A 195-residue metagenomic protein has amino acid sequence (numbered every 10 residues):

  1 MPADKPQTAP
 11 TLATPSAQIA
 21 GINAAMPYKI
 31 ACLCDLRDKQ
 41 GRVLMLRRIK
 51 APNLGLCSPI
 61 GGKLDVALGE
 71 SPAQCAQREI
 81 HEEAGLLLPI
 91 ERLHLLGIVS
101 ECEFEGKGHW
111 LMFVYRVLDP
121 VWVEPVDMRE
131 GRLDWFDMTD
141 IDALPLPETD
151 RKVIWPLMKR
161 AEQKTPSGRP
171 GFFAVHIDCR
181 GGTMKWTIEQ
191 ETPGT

Functional and structural regions predicted by a protein language model:
M1-L12, T195: Eukaryotic N-terminal low-complexity, Ser/Thr- and Lys/Arg-rich leader segments that predominantly function as
P15-L44, L64: Conserved N-terminal beta-strand and adjoining loop/helix that marks the start of the Nudix/MutT-like hydrolase domain
P27-K29, D38, P52, K107-H109 (+1 more regions): A generic fold-level signal
C34, F113-V117, I177: Short beta-strand element of the conserved SAM-dependent methyltransferase core
R42-E82, F173-T195: Conserved Nudix-box catalytic region and its N-terminal flanking loop in Nudix hydrolases and closely related
L64-E91, S100-P156, T187-G194: Unchanged
K159-F173: Short helix-capping/linker segments at secondary-structure and domain boundaries
